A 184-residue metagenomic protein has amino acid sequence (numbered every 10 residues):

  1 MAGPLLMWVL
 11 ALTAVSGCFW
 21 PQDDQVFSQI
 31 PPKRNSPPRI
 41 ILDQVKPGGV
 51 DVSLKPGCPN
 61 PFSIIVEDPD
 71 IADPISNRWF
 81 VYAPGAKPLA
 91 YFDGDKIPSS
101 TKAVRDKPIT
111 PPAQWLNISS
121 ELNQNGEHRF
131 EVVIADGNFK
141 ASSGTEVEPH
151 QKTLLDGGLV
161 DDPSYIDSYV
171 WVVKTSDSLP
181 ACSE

Functional and structural regions predicted by a protein language model:
C18-D23: Bacterial signal peptide processing site
F27-D51: Post-signal peptide N-terminal segment of mature Sec-exported envelope proteins
S53-V66: A short beta-strand segment in extracellular, disulfide-stabilized domains
S63-I65, T101-E127, A135-T145: Signal that preferentially marks extracellular ectodomain short beta-strand elements of beta-sandwich modules
S63-I71, A83: Extracellular acidic, Ser/Thr/Pro-rich low-complexity tracts
P74-L122: Surface-exposed, flexible coil segments in extracellular/virion-facing regions
K140-E184: Short beta-strand elements
